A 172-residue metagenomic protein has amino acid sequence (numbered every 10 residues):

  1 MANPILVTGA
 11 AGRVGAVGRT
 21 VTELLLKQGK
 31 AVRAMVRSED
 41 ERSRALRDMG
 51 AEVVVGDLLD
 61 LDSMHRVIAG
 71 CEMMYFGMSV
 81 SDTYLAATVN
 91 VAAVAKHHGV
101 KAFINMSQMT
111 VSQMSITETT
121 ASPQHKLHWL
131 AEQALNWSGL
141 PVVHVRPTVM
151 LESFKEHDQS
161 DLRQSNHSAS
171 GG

Functional and structural regions predicted by a protein language model:
M1-A45, L59-D62, R66-C71, V80-T83 (+2 more regions): Oxidoreductase cofactor-interface core, primarily capturing Rossmann-like NAD(P)-dependent enzymes
G50-E52, V142: Short, conserved active-site loop motifs that form the nucleotide-linked donor/cofactor pocket
G56: Cofactor-binding loops of NAD(P)H-dependent oxidoreductases, dominated by short-chain dehydrogenase/reductases
M74: Hydrophobic acceptor-binding patch used for acceptor engagement in glycosyltransferases
N90: Extended, polar beta-sheet/loop recognition surfaces of beta-rich domains that mediate binding to diverse ligands
